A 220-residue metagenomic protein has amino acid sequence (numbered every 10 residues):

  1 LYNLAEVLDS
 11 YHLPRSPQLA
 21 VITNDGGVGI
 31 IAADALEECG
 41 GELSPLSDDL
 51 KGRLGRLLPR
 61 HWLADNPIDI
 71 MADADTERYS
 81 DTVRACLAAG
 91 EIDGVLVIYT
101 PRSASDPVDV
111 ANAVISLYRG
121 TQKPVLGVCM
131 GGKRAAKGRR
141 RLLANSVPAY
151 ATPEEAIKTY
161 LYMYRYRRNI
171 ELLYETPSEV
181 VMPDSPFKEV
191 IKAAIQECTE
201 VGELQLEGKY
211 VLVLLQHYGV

Functional and structural regions predicted by a protein language model:
L1, P101: Flexible, active-site-proximal loop/turn residues at the rims of small-molecule/cofactor binding pockets and catalytic
Y2-T23, G27-V28, A33-L43, N112-Y218: Peripheral docking tails and interdomain loops at the edges of cofactor- or intermediate-handling domains
R15-T100: Short glycine-cluster motifs
G52, A104, R134: Flexible, glycine-rich phosphate/dinucleotide-binding loops and adjacent beta-alpha linkers at cofactor/substrate
T76, P107, P153-E154: Residues at or immediately preceding the N-termini of alpha-helices
S103-A111: Glycine/threonine-rich flexible loop motifs
